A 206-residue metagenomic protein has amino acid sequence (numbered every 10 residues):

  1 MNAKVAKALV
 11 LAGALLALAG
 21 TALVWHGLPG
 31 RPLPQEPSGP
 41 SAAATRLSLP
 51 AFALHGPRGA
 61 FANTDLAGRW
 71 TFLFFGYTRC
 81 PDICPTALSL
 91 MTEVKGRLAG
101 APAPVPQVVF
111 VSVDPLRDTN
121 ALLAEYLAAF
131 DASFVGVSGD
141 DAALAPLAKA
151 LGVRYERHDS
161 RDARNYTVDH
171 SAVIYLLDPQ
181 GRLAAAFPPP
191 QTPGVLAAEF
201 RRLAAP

Functional and structural regions predicted by a protein language model:
M1-L49, P206: N-terminal targeting signals for export/organelle localization
H55-G56, D178: Short, acidic, Ser/Thr-enriched surface-loop or helix-capping motifs
F61-M91: Short active-site neighborhood of thiol/selenol oxidoreductases, capturing the structured segment around
F72-L73, V108, I174: Hydrophobic beta-strand anchors of alpha/beta hydrolase catalytic cores
Y77-T78, V111-L116, D140-A142, G152-V153 (+1 more regions): Solvent-exposed coil/turn segments that connect beta secondary-structure elements in extracytoplasmic/periplasmic
T86-L147: Structural microenvironment flanking redox-active thiols in thiol-disulfide oxidoreductases
A143-E199: Thiol/disulfide oxidoreductase modules built on the thioredoxin-like
F200-A205: Short, hydrophobic alpha-helical segments
